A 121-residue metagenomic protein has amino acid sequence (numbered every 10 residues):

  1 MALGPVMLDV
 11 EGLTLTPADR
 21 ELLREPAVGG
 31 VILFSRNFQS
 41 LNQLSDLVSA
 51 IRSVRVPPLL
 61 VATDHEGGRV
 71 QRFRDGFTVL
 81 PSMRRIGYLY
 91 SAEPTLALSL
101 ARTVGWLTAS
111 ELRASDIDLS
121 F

Functional and structural regions predicted by a protein language model:
M1-L15: Boundary/entry segment of secreted carbohydrate-active catalytic domains
L15-I32: N-terminal glycine-rich anion-binding loops that anchor highly charged ligand groups
A27-F121: Enzymes and membrane/adaptor proteins characterized by extended Gly/Ser/Thr/Asp/Glu-rich, aromatic-dotted
